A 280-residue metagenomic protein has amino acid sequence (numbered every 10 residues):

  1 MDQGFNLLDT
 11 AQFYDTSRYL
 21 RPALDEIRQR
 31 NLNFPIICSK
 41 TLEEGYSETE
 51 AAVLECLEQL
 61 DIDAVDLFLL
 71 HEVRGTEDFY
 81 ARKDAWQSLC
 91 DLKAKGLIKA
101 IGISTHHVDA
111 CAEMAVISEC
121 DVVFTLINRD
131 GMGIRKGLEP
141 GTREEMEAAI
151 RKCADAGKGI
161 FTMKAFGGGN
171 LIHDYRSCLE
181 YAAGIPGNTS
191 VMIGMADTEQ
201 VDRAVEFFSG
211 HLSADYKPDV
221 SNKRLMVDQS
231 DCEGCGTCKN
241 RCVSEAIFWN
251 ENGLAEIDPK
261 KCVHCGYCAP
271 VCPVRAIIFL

Functional and structural regions predicted by a protein language model:
M1-D2, I117, M146, I150-L212 (+3 more regions): Conserved short secondary-structure transition element at the edge of the structured enzyme core that lines
M1-N33: N-terminal binding-site loop/beta-alpha segment at the start of enzyme catalytic domains that lines or forms
D2, R21, E44-F161, G167: Glycine/proline-rich, positively charged, aromatic-decorated active-site loop/lid region on the catalytic face
N6-A11, C38-S39, K99-I103, T162-M163 (+1 more regions): Short catalytic-loop micro-motif centered on adjacent basic/acidic residues
L7, A64-L67, A100, V122 (+3 more regions): Residues at the N-termini of beta-strands
N33-I36, C120-N128, L212-P218: Short hydrophobic/aromatic-enriched beta-strand-loop microsegments
C38-E48, L171-H173: Active-site mouth loops of central-metabolism enzymes
D215-G234, E245-H264, R275-L280: Ferredoxin-like iron-sulfur electron-transfer modules
